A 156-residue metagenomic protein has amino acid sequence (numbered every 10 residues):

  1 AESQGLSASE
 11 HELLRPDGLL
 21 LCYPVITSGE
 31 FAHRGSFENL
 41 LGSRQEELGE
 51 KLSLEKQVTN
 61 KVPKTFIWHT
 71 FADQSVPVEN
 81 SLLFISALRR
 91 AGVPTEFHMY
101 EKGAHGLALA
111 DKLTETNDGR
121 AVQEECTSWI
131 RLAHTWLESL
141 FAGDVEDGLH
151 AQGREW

Functional and structural regions predicted by a protein language model:
A1-S36, Q45-E50, L54, H150-W156: Primarily recognizes the serine-hydrolase "nucleophile elbow" in alpha/beta-hydrolase and SGNH/GDSL folds
R15-G18, V62-T65, A91-E96: Loop/turn elements at helix/coil->beta-strand transitions in domains of secreted/extracellular proteins
V25, F71, E101: Residue-level signal for short, function-critical loop segments
T27-S28, A72-V76: Acidic catalytic loop of the alpha/beta-hydrolase fold
R34-S43, E115-Q123: Acidic/histidine-rich helix-loop elements that form or flank divalent-metal/phosphate-binding sites at the catalytic
L54-V62: Conserved serine/cysteine hydrolase catalytic core
K61, F66-H69, D73: Short beta-strand/loop motif that positions the catalytic acidic residue of the alpha/beta-hydrolase fold
V78-W156: C-terminal catalytic histidine-bearing segment of alpha/beta-hydrolase fold enzymes
